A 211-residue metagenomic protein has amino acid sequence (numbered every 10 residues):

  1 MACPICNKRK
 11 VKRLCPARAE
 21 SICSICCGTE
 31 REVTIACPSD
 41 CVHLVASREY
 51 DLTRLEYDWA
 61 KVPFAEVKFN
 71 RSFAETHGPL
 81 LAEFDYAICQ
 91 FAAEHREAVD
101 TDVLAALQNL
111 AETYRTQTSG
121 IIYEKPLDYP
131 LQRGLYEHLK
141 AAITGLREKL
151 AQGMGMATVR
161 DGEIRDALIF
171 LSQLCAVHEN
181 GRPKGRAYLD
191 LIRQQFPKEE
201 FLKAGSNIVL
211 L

Functional and structural regions predicted by a protein language model:
M1-Y57: N-terminal cysteine/histidine-rich coordination modules
I35-A36, D40-L211: Long, charged interaction segments in nuclear RNA/chromatin-associated proteins
